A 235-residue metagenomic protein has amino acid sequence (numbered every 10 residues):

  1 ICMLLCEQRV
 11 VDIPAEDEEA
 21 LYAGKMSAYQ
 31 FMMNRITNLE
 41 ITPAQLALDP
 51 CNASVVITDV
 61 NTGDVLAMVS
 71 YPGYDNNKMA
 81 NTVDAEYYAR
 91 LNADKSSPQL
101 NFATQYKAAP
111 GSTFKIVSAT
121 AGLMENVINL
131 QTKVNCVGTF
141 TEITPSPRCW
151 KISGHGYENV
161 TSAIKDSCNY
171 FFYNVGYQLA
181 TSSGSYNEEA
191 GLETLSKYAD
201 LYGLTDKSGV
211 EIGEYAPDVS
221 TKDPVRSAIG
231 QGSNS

Functional and structural regions predicted by a protein language model:
C2-M32, I36, P43, A47-D49 (+2 more regions): Beta-lactam-recognizing serine transpeptidase/beta-lactamase-like catalytic domain environment
